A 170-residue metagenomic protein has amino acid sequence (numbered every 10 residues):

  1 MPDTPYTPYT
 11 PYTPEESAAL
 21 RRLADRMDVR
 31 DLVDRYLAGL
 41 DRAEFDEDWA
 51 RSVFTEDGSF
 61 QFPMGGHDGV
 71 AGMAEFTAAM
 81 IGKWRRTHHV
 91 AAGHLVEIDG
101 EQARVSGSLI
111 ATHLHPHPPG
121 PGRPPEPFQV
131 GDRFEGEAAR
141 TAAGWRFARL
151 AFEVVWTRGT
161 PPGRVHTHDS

Functional and structural regions predicted by a protein language model:
M1-D46, S52: Short, low-complexity N-terminal intrinsically disordered segments enriched in polar/charged residues
P2, R104-S106, Q129-R164: Short beta-strand edge/turn micro-motifs at domain boundaries
L40, F54, L109-A111, A151-V154: Short beta-strand segments enriched in hydrophobic/aromatic residues within well-folded beta-rich domains
D46-H113: A solvent-exposed, acidic/Ser-Thr-rich amphipathic alpha-helical stretch
I81-K83, P121-E126: Short, P/G- and charge-enriched loop/turn segments at secondary-structure junctions
R86-T87, P127-Q129: Transmembrane beta-barrel outer-membrane domains
S108-G120, G131: Extracellular/periplasmic carbohydrate-active domains that bind, remodel, or depolymerize complex polysaccharides
H117-P124, R164-V165: Short, surface-exposed loop/helix-turn segments at secondary-structure junctions that function as lids/hinges flanking
